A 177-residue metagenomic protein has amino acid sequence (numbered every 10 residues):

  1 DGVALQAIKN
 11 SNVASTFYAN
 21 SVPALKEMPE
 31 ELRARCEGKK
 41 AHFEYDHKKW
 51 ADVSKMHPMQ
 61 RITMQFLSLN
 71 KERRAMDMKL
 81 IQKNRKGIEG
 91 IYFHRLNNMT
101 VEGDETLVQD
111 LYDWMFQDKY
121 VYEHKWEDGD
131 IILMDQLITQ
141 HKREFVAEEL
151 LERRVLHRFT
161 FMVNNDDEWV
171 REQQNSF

Functional and structural regions predicted by a protein language model:
D1-I131, L137-F177: Non-heme Fe(II) oxygenase catalytic core, chiefly the N-lobe of the double-stranded beta-helix
